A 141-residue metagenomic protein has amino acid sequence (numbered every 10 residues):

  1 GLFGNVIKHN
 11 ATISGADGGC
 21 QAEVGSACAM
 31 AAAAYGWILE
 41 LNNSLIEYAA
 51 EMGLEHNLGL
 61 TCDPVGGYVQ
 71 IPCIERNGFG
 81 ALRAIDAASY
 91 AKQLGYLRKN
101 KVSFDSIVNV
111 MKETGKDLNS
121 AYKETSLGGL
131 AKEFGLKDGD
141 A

Functional and structural regions predicted by a protein language model:
G1-T12, H56-D63: Acidic-glycine-rich active-site phosphate/pyrophosphate-binding loop
S14-A22, V69-E75: A short glycine/serine-rich beta->alpha loop
G18-A32: FAD-binding core of FAD-dependent oxidoreductases, characterized by glycine-rich FAD pyrophosphate-binding loops
C28-A141: Functionally critical mobile loop/hinge segments
